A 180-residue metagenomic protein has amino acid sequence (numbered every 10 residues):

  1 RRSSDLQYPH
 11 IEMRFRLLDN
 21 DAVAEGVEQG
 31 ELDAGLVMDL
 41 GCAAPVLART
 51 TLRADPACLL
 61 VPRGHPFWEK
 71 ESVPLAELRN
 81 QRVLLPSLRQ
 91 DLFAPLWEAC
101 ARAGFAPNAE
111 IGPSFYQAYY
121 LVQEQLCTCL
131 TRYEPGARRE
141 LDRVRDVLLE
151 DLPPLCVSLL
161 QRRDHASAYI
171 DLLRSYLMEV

Functional and structural regions predicted by a protein language model:
R1-C42: Central regulatory/effector-binding core of bacterial HTH transcription factors
R1-P9, F93-N108: Ligand-binding cleft/hinge of the Venus flytrap
I11-D19, M38, P86, F105-F115: Short beta-strand-to-loop elements that line the ligand-binding cleft of bilobed periplasmic-binding protein-like
V27-V37, A57, F105, V122-L130: Alpha-to-beta junction loops
M38, Q81-A103, S167-Y169: Secondary-structure junction motif
A44-P56, Y116-H165: Beta-alpha-beta core module
L47-A57, V61-V83, S167-D171: Flexible hinge/capping segments at coil-to-helix
A76, C156-V180: Extended ligand-binding regions for polar small-molecule ligands
